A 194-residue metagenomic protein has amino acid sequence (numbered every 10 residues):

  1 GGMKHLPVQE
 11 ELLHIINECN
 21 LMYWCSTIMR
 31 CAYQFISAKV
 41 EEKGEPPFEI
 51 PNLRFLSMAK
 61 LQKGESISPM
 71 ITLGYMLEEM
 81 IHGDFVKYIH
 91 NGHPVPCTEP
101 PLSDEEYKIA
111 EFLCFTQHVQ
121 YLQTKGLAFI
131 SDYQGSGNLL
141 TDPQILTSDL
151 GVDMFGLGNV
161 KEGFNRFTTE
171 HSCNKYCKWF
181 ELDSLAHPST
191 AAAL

Functional and structural regions predicted by a protein language model:
G1-A110, L140-L194: Conserved structural core of kinase catalytic domains
E111-L113, Q117-S148: Catalytic-loop of the protein kinase fold
